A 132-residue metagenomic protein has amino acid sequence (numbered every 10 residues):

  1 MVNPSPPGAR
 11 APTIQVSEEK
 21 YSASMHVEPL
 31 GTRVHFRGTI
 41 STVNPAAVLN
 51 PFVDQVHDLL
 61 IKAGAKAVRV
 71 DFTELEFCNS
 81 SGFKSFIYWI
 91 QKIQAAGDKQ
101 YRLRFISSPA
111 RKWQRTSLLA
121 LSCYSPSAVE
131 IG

Functional and structural regions predicted by a protein language model:
V2-D54: STAS-typified acidic loop motif
F36-A128: Amphipathic alpha-helical interaction surfaces in cytosolic regulatory modules
